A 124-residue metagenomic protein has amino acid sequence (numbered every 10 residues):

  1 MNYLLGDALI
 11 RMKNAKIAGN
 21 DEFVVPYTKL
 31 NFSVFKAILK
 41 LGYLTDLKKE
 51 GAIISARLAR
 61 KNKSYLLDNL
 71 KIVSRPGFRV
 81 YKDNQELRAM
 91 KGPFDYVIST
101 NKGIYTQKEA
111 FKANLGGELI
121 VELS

Functional and structural regions predicted by a protein language model:
M1-S124: Core subunits and conserved enzymes of cellular information-processing and envelope-translocation systems across
